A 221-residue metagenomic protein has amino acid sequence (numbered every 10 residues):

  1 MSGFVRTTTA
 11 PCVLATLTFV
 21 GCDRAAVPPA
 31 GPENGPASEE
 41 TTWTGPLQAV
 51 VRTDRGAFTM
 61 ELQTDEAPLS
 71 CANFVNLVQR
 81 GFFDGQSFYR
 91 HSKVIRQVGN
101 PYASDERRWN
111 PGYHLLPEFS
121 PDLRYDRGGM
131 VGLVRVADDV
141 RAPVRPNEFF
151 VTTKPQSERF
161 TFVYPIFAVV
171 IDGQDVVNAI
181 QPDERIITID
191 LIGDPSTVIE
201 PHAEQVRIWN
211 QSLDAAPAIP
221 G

Functional and structural regions predicted by a protein language model:
M1-V5: N-terminal secretory signal peptides that target proteins for export/translocation
A10-F19: Bacterial N-terminal signal peptides
C22-G221: Cyclophilin-like peptidyl-prolyl cis-trans isomerases
